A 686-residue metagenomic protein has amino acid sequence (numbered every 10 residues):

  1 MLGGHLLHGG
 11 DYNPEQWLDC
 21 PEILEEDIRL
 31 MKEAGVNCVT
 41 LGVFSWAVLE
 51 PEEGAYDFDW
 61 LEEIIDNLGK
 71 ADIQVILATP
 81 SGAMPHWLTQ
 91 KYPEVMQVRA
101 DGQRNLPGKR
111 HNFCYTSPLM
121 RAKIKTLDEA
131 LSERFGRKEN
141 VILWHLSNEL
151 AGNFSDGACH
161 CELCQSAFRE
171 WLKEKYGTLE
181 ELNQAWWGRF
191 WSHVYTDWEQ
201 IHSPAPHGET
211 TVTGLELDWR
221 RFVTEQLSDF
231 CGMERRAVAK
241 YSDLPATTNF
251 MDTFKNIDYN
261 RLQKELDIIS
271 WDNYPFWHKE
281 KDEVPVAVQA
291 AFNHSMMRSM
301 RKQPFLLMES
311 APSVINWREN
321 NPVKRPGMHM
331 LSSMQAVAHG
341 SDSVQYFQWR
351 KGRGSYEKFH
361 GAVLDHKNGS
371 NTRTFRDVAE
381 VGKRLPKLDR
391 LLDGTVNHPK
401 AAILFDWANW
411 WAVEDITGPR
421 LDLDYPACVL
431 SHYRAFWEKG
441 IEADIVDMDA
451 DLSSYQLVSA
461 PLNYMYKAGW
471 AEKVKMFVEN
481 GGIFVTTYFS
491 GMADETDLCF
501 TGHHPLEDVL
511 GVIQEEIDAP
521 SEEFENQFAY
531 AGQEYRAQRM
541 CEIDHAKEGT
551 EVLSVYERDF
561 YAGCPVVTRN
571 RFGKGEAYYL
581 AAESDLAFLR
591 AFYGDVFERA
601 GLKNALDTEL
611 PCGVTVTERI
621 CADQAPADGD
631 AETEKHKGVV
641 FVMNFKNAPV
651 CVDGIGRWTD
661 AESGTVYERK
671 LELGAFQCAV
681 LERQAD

Functional and structural regions predicted by a protein language model:
M1-C20: Boundary/entry segment of secreted carbohydrate-active catalytic domains
G4-H8, G35-N37, G69-V75, R137-I142 (+6 more regions): Short, well-ordered coil/turn segments that N-cap beta-strands
G10, M31, V39, L68 (+8 more regions): Conserved, mostly hydrophobic/aromatic
E15-K32, E52-N67, A122, T126 (+4 more regions): Aromatic- and glycine-enriched glycan-recognition loops and surfaces that form the carbohydrate-binding subsites
W17-E33, T126-A130, M251-L262, R325-S333: Short, acidic/polar
E25-E33, T40-Q103, M233-Y241, Y464: Aromatic-lined substrate-binding rim segments of carbohydrate-active enzymes
D101-I268, D272-K279, E283-F292: Polysaccharide-binding and catalytic clefts of secreted carbohydrate-active enzymes
Y195-H202, K240, Q263-D267, Y274-D686: Carbohydrate-binding surfaces of carbohydrate-active enzymes
